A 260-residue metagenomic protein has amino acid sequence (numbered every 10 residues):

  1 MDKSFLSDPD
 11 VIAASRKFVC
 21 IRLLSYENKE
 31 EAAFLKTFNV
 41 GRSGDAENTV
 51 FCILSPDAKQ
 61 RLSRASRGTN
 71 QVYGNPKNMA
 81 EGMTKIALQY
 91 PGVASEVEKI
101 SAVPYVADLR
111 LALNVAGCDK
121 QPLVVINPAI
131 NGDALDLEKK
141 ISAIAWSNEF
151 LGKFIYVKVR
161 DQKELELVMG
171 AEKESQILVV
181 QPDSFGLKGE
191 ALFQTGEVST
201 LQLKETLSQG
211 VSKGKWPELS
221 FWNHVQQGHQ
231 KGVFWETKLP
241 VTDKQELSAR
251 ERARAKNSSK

Functional and structural regions predicted by a protein language model:
M1-K17, L23-K260: Proteins that catalyze or organize thiol-disulfide redox chemistry and the adjacent proteostasis machinery handling
